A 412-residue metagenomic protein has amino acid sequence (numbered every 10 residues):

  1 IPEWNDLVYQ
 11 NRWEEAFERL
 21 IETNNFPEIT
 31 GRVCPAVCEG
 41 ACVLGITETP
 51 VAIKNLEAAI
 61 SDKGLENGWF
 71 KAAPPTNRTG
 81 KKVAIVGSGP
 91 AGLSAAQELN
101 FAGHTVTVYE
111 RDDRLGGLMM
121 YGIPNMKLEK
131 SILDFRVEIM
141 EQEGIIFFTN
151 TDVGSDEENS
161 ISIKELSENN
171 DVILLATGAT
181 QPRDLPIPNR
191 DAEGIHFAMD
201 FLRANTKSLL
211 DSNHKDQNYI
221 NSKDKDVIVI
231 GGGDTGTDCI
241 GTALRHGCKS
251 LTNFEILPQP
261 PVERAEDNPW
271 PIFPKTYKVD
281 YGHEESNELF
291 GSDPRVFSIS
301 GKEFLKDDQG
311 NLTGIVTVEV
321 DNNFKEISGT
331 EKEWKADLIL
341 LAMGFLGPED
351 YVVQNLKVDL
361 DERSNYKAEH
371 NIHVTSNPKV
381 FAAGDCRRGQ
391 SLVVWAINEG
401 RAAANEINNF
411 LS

Functional and structural regions predicted by a protein language model:
I1, N5-T76, E141, T149 (+2 more regions): Glycine/serine-rich phosphate-binding loop and adjoining beta1-alpha1 elements at the start of nucleotide-handling
F17-N24, L56, M119-D171, T276-K302: N-terminal Rossmann-like dinucleotide/flavin-binding domain of flavoprotein oxidoreductases that bind FAD/FMN
N25, G89-A91, R114, G233-T237 (+1 more regions): Residue-level detector of alpha-helix initiation sites
N77, K82-V86, D134-P188, K302-T317 (+2 more regions): Feature captures the FAD/FMN-dependent oxidoreductase FAD-binding
K82-T107, T235-H246: N-terminal Rossmann-like FAD-binding beta1-loop-alpha1 element of flavoenzymes
H104-M120, L251-P261: Glycine-rich FAD pyrophosphate-binding loop
D191-D224, N323-Q390: FAD-site-proximal beta/loop scaffold in flavoenzymes
G236-G241, H246, C386-L411: A conserved FAD-binding loop/helix module that cradles the flavin
